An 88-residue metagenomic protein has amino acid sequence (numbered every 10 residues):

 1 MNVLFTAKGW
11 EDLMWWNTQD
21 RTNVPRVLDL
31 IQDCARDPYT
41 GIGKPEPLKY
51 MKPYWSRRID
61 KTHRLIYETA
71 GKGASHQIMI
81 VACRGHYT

Functional and structural regions predicted by a protein language model:
N2, W15-P25, R58-T88: Enriched for short, Lys/Arg-rich terminal
Q32-R58: A short, surface-exposed loop/turn module that caps and links secondary-structure elements
